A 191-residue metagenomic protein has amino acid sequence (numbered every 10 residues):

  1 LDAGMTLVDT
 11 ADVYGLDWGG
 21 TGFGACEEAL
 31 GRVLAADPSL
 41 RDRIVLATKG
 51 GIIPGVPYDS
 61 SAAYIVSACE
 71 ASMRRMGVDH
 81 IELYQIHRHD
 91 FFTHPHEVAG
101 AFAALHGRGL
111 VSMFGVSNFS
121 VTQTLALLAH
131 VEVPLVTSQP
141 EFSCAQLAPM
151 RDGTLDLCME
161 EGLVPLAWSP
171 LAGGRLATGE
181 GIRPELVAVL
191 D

Functional and structural regions predicted by a protein language model:
L1-I44: N-terminal binding-site loop/beta-alpha segment at the start of enzyme catalytic domains that lines or forms
D2, G31-V45, E70-G77, A104-H106 (+2 more regions): Acidic (Asp/Glu)-rich catalytic clusters
V8, I81, F114: Glycine-centered flexible beta-alpha turn that most often forms the glycine-rich phosphate-binding loop
Y14-G19, I53-Y58, G174-T178: A short acidic, helix-capping loop that chelates divalent metal ions and anchors anionic groups
D42-P54, E141-F142: A short, structured active-site edge motif that brings together acidic residues
G50-V66, H87-T93: Active-site mouth loops of central-metabolism enzymes
M73-F92: Active-site groove signature of glycoside hydrolases
H89-D191: Beta/alpha (TIM)-barrel catalytic core signal, keyed to glycine-rich beta->alpha loops juxtaposed to Asp/Glu that bind
